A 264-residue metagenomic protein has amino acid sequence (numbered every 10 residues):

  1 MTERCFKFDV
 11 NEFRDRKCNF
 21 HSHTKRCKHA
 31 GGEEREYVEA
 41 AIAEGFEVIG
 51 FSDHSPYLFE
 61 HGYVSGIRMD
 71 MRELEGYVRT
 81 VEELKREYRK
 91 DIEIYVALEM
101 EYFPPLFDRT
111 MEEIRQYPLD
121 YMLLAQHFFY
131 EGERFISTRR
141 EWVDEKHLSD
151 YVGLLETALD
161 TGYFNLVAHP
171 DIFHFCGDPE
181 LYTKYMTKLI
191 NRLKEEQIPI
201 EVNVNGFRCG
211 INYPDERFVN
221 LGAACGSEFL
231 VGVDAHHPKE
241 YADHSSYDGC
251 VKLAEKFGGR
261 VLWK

Functional and structural regions predicted by a protein language model:
M1-Y102, C176-I190, Q197, V204 (+3 more regions): An N-terminally biased module of ancient metal coordination in phosphate/nucleic-acid-related enzymes
T2, Y63, M71-E196, K256: Extended substrate/RNA-proximal surfaces in nucleic-acid metabolism proteins
I67-M69, R140-E141, K184, F218-N220 (+1 more regions): Short, hinge-like loop/turn segments at secondary-structure boundaries
D171, N203-G206: Glycine-rich anion-binding loop/nest that anchors nucleotide
G206-E255, G259-R260: H/E-rich (His + Asp/Glu) clusters that bind or coordinate divalent metals
L262-K264: A generic structural motif
